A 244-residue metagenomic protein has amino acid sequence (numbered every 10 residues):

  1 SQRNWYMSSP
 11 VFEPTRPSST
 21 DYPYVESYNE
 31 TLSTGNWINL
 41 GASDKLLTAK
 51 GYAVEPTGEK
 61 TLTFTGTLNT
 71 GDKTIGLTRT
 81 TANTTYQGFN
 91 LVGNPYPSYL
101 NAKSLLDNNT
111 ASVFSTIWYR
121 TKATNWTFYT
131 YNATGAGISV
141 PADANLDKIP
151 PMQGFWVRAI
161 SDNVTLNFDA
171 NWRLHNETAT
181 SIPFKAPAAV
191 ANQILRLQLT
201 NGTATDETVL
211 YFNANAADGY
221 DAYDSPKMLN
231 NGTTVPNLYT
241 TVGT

Functional and structural regions predicted by a protein language model:
S1-I38, A123: Extracellular/surface-exposed low-complexity segments
T31-A42, L46-L47, G51-T244: Compositionally biased Ser/Thr/Gly- and acidic/asparagine-rich, proline-interspersed low-complexity stretches
